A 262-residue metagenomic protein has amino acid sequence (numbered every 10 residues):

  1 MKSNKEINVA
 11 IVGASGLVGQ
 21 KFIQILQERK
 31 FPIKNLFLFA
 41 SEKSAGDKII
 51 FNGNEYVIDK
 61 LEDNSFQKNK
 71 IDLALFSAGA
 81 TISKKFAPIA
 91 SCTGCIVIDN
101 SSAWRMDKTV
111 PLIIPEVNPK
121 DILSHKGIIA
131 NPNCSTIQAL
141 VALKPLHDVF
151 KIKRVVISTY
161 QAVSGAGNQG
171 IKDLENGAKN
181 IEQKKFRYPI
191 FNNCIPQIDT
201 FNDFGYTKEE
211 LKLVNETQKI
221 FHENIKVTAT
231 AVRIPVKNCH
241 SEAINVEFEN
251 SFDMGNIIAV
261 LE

Functional and structural regions predicted by a protein language model:
M1-I190, K226, M254-G255, A259: N-terminal Rossmann-like NAD(P) cofactor-binding subdomain of oxidoreductases, focused on the glycine-rich
A74, V163-E262: Charged docking surfaces used in two-component/phosphorelay signaling
